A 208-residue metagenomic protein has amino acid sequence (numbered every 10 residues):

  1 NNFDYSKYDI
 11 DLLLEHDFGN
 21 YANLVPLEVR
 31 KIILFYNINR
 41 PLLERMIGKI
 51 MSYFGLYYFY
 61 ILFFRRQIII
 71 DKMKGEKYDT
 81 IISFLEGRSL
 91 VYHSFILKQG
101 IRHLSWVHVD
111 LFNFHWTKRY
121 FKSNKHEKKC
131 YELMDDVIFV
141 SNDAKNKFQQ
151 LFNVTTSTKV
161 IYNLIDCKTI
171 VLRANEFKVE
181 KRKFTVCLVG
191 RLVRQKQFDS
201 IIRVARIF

Functional and structural regions predicted by a protein language model:
N2-G55, A144, T158: N-terminal strand-loop element at the rim of the active site of nucleotide-sugar-dependent glycosyltransferases
N20, Y60-I70, T80-I101: An aromatic- and histidine-rich active-site surface loop
I68-K77, Y120-F139: Membrane-proximal helix-turn-helix segments that form the acceptor-binding/catalytic region of lipid-linked
G87-V91, R102-Y120: A short, histidine- and acid-enriched strand-loop-helix "catalytic/donor-clamping" loop that lines the nucleotide-sugar
Q99-H103, D135, T155-T156: A short helix->loop->beta-strand "cap" motif at the edges of active sites that frequently abuts
D143, L164: Carbohydrate-associated surface elements
D166-T169, R191-R194, F208: Nucleotide-sugar-dependent glycosyltransferase donor-binding/catalytic pocket residues
K178-K196, I202-A205: Conserved donor-binding/catalytic core segment of Leloir-type glycosyltransferases
